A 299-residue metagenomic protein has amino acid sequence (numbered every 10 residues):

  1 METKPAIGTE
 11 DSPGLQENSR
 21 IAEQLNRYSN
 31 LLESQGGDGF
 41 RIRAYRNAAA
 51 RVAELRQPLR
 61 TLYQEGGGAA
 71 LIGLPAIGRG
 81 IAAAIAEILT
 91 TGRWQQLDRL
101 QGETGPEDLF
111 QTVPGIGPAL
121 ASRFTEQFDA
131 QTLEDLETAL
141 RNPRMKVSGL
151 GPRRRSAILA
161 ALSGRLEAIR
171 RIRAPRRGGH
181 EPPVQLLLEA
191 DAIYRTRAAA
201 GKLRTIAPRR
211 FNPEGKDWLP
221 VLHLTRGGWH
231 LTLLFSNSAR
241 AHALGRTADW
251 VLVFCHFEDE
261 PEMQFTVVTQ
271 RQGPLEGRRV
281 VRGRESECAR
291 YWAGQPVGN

Functional and structural regions predicted by a protein language model:
M1-R99, G164-N299: Structure-specific DNA junction-binding interface
G80-E87, P118-E126, R154-L159: Catalytic DNA-binding helix-loop module of base-excision-repair DNA glycosylases/AP lyases
Q111-A119: Short, solvent-exposed interaction modules
E126-A130, E137: Short, positively charged, Gly/Tyr-enriched micro-motifs that form contact patches at catalytic or ligand/partner
A130-T132, R144: Hydrophobic or amphipathic alpha-helical targeting/insertion segments
A139-A157: Conserved glycine-bearing catalytic or ligand-binding loops at nucleotide- and phosphate-handling centers of large
P152, S156-A168: Long, contiguous binding/interaction regions
